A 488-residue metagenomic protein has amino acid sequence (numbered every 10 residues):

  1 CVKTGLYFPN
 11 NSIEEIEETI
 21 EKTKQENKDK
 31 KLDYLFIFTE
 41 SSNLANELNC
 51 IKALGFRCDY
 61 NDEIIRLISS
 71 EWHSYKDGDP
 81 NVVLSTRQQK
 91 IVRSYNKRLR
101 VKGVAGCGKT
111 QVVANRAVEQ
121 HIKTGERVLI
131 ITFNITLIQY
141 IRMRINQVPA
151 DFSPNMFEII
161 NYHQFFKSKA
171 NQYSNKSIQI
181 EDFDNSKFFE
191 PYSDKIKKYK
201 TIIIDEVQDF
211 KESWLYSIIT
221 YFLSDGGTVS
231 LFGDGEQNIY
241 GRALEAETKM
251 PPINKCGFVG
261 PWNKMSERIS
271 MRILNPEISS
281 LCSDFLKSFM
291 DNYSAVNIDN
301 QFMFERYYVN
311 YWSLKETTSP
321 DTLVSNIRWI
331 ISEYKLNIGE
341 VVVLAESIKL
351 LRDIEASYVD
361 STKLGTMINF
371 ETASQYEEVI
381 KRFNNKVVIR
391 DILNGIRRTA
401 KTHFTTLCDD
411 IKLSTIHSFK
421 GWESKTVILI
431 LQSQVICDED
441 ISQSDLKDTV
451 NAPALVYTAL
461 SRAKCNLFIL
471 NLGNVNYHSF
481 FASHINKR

Functional and structural regions predicted by a protein language model:
C1-T23, N471-V475: Nucleic-acid nuclease catalytic cores
F56-L67, E71-K97, V104, V112: N-terminal pre-P-loop "Q-motif" helix
P80-R93, L99-R100, N155-E245, G421: Conserved helicase NTPase motor core
P80-V83, R100-G103, W262-S266, D291-T322 (+1 more regions): Inter-lobe coupling/hinge region of RecA-like P-loop helicase motors
K97, Q111-T124: Walker A/P-loop NTP-binding motif
R127-N146: Conserved Walker A/P-loop ATP-binding site and its immediately adjacent core in helicase/helicase-like ATPase domains
Q237-G241, I253-M303: Conserved coupling/interface region of RecA-like P-loop/ASCE motor cores
C256-G260, K264-P276, S280, P320 (+2 more regions): Core RecA-like ATPase module of SF1/SF2 helicases and allied nucleic-acid translocases
